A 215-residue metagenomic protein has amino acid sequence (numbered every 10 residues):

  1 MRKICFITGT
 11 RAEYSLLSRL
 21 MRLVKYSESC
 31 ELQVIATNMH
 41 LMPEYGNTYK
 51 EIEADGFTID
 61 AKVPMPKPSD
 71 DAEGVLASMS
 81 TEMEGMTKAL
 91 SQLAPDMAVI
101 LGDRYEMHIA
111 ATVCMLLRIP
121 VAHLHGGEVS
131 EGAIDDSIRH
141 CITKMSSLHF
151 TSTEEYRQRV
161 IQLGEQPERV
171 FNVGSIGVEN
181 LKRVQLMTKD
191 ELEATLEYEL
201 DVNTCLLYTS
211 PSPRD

Functional and structural regions predicted by a protein language model:
M1, K25-S27, A61, E73-Q92 (+2 more regions): PLP-dependent amino-acid enzyme catalytic core
M1, P95, V202: Phosphate-coordination loops involved in phosphoryl transfer and adenosine-cofactor binding
C5-T8, Y14-K25, M65-P167: Active-site and donor-binding regions of nucleotide-sugar-utilizing enzymes
I7, L41-P43, S146-L207: A nucleotide-sugar donor-handling region in carbohydrate enzymes
G9-T10, A36-M39, G126, S175: Cofactor-binding loop segments of dinucleotide-utilizing enzymes, especially the Rossmann-like FAD- and NAD(P)+-binding
E13-L16, M42-E44: Short N-terminal binding/cap micro-motifs at the start of the first secondary-structure element
L32-V75, G85: Conserved nucleotide-sugar phosphate-binding/catalytic loop shared by glycosyltransferases and other
Y208-D215: Conserved small/polar residues in nucleotide/adenosyl-binding loops
